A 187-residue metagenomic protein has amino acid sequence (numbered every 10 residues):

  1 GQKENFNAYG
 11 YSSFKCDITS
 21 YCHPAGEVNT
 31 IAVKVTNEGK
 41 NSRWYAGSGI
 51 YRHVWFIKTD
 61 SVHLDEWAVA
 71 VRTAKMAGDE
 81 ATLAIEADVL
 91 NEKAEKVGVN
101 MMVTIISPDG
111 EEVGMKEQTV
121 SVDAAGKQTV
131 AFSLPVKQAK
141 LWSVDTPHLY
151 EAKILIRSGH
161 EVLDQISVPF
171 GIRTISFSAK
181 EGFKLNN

Functional and structural regions predicted by a protein language model:
G1-E66, E92-K93, P108: Accessory beta-strand-rich segments of carbohydrate-active enzymes
S13-S20, K127-P135: Exposed aromatic-hydrophobic patches
C22-V28, S42, K96, V136-E151: Short glycine/proline/serine/threonine-rich loop/turn segments at secondary-structure transition edges
V33, V103, A152-I154: Hydrophobic/tyrosine-rich beta-strand signature of extracellular beta-sandwich/beta-rich modules, prominently
I57, S121, P169-R173: Short beta-strand edge segments in extracellular beta-sheet folds
S61-K93: Surface beta-strand/loop "capping" patches
A68-V69, A152-N186: N-terminal carbohydrate-binding accessory modules
E80-S121, Q128-F132: Beta-strand-rich binding/interaction modules
